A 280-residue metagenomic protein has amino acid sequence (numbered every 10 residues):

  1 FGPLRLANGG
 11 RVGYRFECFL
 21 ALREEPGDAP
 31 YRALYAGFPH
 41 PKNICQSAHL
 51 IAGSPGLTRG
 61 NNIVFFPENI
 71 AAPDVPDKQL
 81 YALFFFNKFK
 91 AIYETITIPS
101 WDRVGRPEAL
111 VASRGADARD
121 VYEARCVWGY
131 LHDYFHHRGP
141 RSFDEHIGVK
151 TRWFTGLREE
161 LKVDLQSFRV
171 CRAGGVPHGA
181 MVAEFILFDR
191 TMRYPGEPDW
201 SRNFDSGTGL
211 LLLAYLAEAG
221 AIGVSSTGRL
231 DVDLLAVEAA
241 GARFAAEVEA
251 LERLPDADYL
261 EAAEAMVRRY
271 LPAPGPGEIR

Functional and structural regions predicted by a protein language model:
F1-A112: Contiguous, non-catalytic segments that form substrate-binding/exosite surfaces or channel walls
V104-V111, S142-H146, L187-M192: Short acidic (Asp/Glu) and glycine-rich catalytic loops that position anionic groups and cofactors
V111-W128: Short pre-active-site segment immediately N-terminal to the catalytic Zn-binding motif
Y122, F168-I279: Long, well-structured alpha-helical subdomains associated with metal-dependent extracellular/ecto-lumenal hydrolases
A124, P140-L161: Post-HEXXH active-site segment of zinc metalloproteases
R125-R141: Active-site recognition of the HExxH zinc-binding catalytic motif
H136, P140-D144, R169-V176: Conserved helix-loop functional segments at active or binding sites
G156-R172: An active-site-proximal "capping" alpha-helix that borders the catalytic cofactor pocket
